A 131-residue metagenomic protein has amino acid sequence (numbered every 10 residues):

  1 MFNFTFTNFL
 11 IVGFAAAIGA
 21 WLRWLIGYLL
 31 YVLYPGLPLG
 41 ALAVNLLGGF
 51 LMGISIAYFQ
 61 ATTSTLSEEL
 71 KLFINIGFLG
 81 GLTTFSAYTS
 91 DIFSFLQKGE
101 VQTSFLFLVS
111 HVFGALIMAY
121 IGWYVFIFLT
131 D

Functional and structural regions predicted by a protein language model:
M1-D131: Membrane-interface helix-loop junctions in multi-pass transporters/channels
